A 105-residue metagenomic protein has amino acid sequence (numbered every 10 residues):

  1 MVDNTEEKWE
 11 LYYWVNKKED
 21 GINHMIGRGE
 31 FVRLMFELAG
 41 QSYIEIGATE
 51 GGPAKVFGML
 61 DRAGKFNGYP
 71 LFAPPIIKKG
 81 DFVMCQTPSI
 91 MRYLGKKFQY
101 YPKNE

Functional and structural regions predicted by a protein language model:
M1-E105: GST-like domain detector, emphasizing the conserved glutathione-binding G-site in the N-terminal thioredoxin-like
